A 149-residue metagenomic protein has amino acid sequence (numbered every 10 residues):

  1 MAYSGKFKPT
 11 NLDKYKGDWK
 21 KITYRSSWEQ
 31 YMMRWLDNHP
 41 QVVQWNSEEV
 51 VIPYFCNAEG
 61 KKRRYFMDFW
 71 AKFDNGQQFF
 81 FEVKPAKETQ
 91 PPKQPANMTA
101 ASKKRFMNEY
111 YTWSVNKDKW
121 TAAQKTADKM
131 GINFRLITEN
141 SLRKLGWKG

Functional and structural regions predicted by a protein language model:
M1-G149: Electrostatic, structured charged patches in enzyme active sites and in nucleic-acid/phosphate-binding
